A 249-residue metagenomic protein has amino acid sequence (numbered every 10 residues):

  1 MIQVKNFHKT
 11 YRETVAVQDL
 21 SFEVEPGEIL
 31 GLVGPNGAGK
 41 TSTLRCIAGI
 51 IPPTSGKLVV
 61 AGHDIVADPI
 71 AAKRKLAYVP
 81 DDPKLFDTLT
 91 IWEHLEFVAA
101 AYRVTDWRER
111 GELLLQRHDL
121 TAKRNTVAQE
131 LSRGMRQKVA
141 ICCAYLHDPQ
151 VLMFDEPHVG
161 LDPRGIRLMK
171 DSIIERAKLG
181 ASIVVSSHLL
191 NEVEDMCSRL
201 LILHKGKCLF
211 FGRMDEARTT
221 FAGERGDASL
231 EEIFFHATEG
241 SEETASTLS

Functional and structural regions predicted by a protein language model:
G56-A67, A71-A72: Conserved ABC transporter NBD signature motif
E96, A100-K123: Conserved ABC ATPase "signature" region
V127-G134: Conserved ABC ATPase signature
L152-E156: Catalytic Walker B motif of ABC-type/P-loop ATPase nucleotide-binding domains
I166-L179: Helical segment within the ABC ATPase nucleotide-binding domain
F211-G212: ABC ATPase "signature
